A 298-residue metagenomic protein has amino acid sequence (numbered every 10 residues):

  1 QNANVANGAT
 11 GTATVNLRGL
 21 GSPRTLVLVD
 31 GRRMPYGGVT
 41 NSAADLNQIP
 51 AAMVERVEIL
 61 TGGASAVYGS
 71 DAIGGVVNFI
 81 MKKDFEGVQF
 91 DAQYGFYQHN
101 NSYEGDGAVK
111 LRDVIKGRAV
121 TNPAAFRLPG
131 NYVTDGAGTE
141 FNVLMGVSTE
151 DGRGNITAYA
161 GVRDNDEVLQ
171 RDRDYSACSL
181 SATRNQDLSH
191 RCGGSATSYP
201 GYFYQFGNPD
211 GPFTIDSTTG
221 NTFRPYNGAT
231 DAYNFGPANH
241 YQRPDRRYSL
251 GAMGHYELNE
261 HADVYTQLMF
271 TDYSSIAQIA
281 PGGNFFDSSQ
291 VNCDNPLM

Functional and structural regions predicted by a protein language model:
Q1-T12, L20, R32-Q48, R56-M298: Surface-exposed beta-strand-turn/loop segments characteristic of Gram-negative outer-membrane beta-barrels
V27: Short aromatic-centered micro-motifs
